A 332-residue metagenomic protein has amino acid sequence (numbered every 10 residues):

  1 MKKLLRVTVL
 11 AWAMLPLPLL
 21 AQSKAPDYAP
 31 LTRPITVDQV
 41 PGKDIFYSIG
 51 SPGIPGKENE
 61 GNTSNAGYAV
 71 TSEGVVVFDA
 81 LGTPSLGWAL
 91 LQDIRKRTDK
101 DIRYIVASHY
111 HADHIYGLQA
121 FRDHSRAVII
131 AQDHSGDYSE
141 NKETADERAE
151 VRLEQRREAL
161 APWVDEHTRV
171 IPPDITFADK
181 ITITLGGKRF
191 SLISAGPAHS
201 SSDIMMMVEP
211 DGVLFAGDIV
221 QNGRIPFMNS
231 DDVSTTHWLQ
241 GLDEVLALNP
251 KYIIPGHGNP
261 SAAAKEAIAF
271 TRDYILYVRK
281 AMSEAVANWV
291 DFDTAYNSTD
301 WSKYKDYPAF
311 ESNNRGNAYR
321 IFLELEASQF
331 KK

Functional and structural regions predicted by a protein language model:
T8-P18: Bacterial N-terminal signal peptides
Q22, L31-T32, A287-K332: C-terminal regulatory/interaction regions
K43-D93, I204-V208, V213-D218: Conserved beta-strand hairpin/beta-sheet module of binuclear metal-dependent hydrolase folds, prominently
Y47-S64, S139-K142, D146-R148, R224-D232: Acidic/histidine-rich helix-loop elements that form or flank divalent-metal/phosphate-binding sites at the catalytic
F78-A80, R103-H111, I130-D133, A195 (+2 more regions): Active-site neighborhood of phospho(di)ester-bond hydrolases with catalytic His/Asp-centered motifs
Q92-P173, T182: Active-site HxH/HxHxD metal-binding segment of metal-dependent hydrolases
T176-E209: Core dinuclear metal-dependent hydrolase active-site scaffold
V213, T236-V290, T294: Divalent-metal (often Zn2+) His-rich catalytic cores of metallo-beta-lactamase-fold enzymes
